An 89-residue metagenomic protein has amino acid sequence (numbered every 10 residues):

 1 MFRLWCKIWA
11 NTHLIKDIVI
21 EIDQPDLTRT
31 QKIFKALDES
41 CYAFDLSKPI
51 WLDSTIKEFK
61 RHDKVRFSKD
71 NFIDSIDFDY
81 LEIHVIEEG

Functional and structural regions predicted by a protein language model:
M1-I20: Short, extreme N-terminal segment that most often corresponds to the first beta-strand
N11, D23-P25, I86-E88: Generic structural motif
L14-A43: Short, flexible N-terminal segments of the mature chain
F34-G89: Acidic, low-complexity intrinsically disordered segments
